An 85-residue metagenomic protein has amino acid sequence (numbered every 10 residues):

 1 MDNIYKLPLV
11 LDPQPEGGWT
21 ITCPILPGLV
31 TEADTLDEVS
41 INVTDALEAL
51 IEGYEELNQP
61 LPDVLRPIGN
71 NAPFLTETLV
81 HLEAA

Functional and structural regions predicted by a protein language model:
M1-L7, I41-A85: Short, charged, surface-exposed hinge/linker loops at domain edges that act as mobile lids or interdomain connectors
L11-P24: Short aromatic-glycine-(Arg/Gly/Cys) micro-motifs in beta-strand/loop hairpins
Q14, L26, E83-A85: Generic structural motif
G17-G18, G28, N58: Glycine-centered small-residue hotspots that permit tight backbone geometry or close packing
P24-I25, T44: Short loop/turn motifs at secondary-structure junctions and domain boundaries
P27-E38: A short, exposed loop/beta-hairpin motif centered on an aromatic-Gly-Thr core
